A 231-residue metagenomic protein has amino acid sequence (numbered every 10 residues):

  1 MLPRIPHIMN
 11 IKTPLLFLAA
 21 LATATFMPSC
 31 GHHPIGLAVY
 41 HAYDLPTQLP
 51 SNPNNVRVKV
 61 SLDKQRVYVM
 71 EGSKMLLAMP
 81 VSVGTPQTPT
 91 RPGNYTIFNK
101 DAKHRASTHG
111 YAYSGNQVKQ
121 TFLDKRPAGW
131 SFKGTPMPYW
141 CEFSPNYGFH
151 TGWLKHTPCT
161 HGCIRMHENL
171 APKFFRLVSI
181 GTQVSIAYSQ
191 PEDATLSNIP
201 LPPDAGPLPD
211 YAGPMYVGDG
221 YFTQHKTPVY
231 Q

Functional and structural regions predicted by a protein language model:
I5-L16: Bacterial N-terminal signal peptides that target proteins for export
M9, V81, Y95-I97, C141 (+2 more regions): Generic structural hydrophobic/aromatic packing signal, biased to beta-strands
L16, G72, P86, A102 (+3 more regions): Residue-level marker of positions within ordered structural domains that often coincide with functionally constrained
A24-M27: Bacterial Sec-type N-terminal signal peptides, specifically the leucine/valine-rich hydrophobic h-region
C30, Y111-Q231: Exported/periplasmic cell-wall-interacting domains
C30-G115, Q120-W130, P138, P202 (+4 more regions): Cell wall/extracellular polymer interaction/catalysis modules
